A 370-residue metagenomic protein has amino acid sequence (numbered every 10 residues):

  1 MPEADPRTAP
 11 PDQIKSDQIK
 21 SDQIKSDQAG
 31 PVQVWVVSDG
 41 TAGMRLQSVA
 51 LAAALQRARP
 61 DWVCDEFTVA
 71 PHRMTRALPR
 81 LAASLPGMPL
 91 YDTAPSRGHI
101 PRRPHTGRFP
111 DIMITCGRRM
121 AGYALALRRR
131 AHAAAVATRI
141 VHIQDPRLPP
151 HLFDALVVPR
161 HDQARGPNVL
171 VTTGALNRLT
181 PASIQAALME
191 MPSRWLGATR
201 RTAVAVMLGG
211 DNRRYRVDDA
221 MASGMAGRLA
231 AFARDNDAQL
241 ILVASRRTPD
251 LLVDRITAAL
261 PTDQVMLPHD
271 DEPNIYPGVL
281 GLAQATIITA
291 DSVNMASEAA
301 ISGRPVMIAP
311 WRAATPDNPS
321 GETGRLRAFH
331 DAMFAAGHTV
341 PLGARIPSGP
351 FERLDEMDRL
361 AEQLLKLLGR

Functional and structural regions predicted by a protein language model:
P10-A29: Compositionally biased, intrinsically disordered low-complexity segments enriched for polar/charged residues
V36-V37, T41-V171: Active-site and donor-binding regions of nucleotide-sugar-utilizing enzymes
M44, Y276-P319: A donor-sugar binding/catalytic signature common to diverse glycosyltransferases and related nucleotide-sugar
E66-T68, V157-V158, Q239-R246, M307: Short internal beta-strands
P150-D218, L342-G343, G349-P350, L354: A nucleotide-sugar donor-handling region in carbohydrate enzymes
D211-A244: Conserved catalytic-core segment of nucleotide-activated headgroup transferases in glycan assembly
D237-E272: Catalytic donor nucleotide-activated moiety binding site of glycosyltransferases and closely related
F329-R370: Leloir-type glycosyltransferase catalytic cores
